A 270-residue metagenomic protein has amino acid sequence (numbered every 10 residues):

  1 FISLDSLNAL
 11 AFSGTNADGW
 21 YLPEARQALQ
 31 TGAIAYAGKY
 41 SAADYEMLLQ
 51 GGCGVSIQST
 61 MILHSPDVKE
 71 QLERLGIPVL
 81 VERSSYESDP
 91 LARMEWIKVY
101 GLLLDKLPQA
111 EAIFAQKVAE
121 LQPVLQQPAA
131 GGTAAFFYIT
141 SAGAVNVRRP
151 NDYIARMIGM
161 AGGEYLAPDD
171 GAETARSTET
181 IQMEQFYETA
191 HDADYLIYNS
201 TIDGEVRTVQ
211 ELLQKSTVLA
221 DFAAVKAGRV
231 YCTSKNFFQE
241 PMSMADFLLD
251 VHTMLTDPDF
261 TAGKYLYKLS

Functional and structural regions predicted by a protein language model:
F1-I2, N8, E46-Q50, E70 (+11 more regions): Solvent-exposed, polar/charged alpha-helical surfaces in well-ordered, non-transmembrane soluble domains, broadly
F1-I2, Q109-A161: Basic- and aromatic-lined ligand-binding clefts that recognize polyanionic substrates
F1-I62: A short, structured surface patch at a secondary-structure boundary
S13-A25, H64-D67, E82-V99, G131-R156: Extracytoplasmic ligand-binding site segments that recognize negatively charged/polar headgroups
I34-E46, G171-E184: Short helix-initiation/N-cap motifs at beta->coil->alpha
E87, L91-D105, E111, Y195-S270: Structured C-terminal subdomain patch of bacterial secreted/periplasmic proteins
I154-R176, I197-S200: His/Asp/Glu-enriched short active-site or ligand-binding loop at hydrolase and phosphoryl-transfer sites
E179-Y198: Ligand-binding pocket segment of bilobal, Venus flytrap-like solute-binding proteins
